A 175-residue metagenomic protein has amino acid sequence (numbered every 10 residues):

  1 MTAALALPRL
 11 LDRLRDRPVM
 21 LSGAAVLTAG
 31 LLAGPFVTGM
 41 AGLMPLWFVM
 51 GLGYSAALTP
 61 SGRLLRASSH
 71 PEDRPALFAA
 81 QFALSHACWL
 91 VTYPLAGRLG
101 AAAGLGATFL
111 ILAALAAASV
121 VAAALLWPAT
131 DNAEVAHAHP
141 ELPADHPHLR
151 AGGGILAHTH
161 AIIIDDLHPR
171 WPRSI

Functional and structural regions predicted by a protein language model:
M1-T130, E134: C-terminal transmembrane bundle of multi-pass solute transporters/carriers
L126-I175: Intrinsic disorder in cytosolic terminal tails and internal cytosolic loops of multi-pass membrane transporters
